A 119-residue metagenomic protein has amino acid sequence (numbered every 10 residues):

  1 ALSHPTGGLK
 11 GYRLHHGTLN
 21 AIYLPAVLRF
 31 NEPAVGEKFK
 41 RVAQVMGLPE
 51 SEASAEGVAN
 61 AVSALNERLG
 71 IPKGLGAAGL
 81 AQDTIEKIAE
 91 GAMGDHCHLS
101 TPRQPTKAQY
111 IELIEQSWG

Functional and structural regions predicted by a protein language model:
A1-A61: Active-site segments that bind and position negatively charged phosphate/pyrophosphate groups
G36-F39, A43-G119: C-terminal charged capping/lid subdomain of soluble metabolic enzymes
